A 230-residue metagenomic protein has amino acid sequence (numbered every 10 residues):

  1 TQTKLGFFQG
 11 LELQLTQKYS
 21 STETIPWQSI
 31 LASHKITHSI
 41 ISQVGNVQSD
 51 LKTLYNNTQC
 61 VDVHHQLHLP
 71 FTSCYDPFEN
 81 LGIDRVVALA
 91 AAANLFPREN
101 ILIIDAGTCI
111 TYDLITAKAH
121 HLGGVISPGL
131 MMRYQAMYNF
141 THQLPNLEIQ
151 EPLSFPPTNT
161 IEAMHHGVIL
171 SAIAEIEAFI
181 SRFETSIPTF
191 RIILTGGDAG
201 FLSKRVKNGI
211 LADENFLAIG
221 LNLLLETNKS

Functional and structural regions predicted by a protein language model:
T1-L69: N-terminal glycine/serine-rich phosphate-binding loop of ATP-dependent small-molecule kinases, especially carbohydrate
T1-Q14, A92, R98-H121, M137 (+1 more regions): Gly/Thr-rich phosphate-binding beta-strand-loop-beta motif of the actin/hexokinase/Hsp70
Q2, I41-D50, T189-R205: Glycine-rich phosphate-binding loops at beta-strand->alpha-helix junctions
Q17, P152-R191, D198, G209-I210: Adenine-nucleotide phosphate-binding core of ATP-dependent small-molecule kinases
S33-K35, L95-R98, F183-P188: Glycine-rich phosphate-binding loop signature in dinucleotide/nucleotide-binding domains
L54-A92: Glycine/small-residue-rich loop that forms an oxyanion/phosphate-binding "nest" at active or ligand-binding sites
T58-L69, K207-N222, S230: Conserved phosphate-binding/catalytic loops in two-lobed NTP-binding clefts
L81-I83, V87-R98, L122-M164, L224 (+1 more regions): Glycine-rich phosphate-binding loop plus the immediately following alpha-helix
